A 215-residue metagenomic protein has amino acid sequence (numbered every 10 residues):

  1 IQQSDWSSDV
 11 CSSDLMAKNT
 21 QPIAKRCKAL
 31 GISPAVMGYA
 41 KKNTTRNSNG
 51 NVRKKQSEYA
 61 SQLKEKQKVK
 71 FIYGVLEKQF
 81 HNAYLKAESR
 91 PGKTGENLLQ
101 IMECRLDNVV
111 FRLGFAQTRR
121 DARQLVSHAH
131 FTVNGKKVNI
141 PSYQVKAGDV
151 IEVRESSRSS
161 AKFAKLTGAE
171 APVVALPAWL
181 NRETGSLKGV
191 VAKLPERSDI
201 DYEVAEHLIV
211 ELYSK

Functional and structural regions predicted by a protein language model:
I1, F111, K137: Generic anion/oxyanion-binding catalytic loop in active/binding sites
I1-D14: Single conserved hydrophobic/aromatic residue that forms the stacking wall/gate of nucleotide- or nucleobase-binding
L15-L113, I140-K215: Ferredoxin-like alpha/beta domains used as RNA- or RNAP-binding modules
A116-R119: Beta-rich strand-turn-strand
L125-V126, V145: Short, well-ordered loop/turn sites that connect or cap secondary structure elements
